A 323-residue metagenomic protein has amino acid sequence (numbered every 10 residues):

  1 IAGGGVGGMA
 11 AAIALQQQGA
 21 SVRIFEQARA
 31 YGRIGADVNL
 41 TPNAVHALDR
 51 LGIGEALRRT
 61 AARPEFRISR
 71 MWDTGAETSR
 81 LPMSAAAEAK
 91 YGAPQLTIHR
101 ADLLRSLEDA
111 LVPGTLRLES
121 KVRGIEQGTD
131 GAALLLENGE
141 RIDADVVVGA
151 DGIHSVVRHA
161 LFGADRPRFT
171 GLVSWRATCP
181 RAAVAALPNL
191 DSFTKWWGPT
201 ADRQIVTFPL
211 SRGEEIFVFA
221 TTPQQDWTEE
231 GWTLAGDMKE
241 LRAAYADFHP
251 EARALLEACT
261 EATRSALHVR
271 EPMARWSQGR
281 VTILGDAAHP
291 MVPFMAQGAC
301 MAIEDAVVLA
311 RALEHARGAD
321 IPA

Functional and structural regions predicted by a protein language model:
I1-R29, V148-G149, W175, T207 (+2 more regions): Conserved mid-domain beta->alpha element of the FAD-binding
A11, I34, Q127, V157-A160 (+1 more regions): Short glycine-/acidic-enriched loop or helix-start segments at secondary-structure transitions that form or flank
Q16, T41-P180, Q225-R242: Conserved N-terminal helical subregion
G32-A36, L40-T41: Accessory recognition modules or surfaces
R59-A62, T115, A246-E261, G318-A323: Acidic/histidine metal-binding catalytic segments
Q127-G128, F208-L210: Short beta-strand micro-motifs enriched in acidic
A186-L190, T200-R203, S211-I216, A220-M295 (+1 more regions): FAD/FMN-dependent oxidoreductases across multiple families
T194-G198: Short Gly/Pro-enriched turn/cap motifs at secondary-structure boundaries
